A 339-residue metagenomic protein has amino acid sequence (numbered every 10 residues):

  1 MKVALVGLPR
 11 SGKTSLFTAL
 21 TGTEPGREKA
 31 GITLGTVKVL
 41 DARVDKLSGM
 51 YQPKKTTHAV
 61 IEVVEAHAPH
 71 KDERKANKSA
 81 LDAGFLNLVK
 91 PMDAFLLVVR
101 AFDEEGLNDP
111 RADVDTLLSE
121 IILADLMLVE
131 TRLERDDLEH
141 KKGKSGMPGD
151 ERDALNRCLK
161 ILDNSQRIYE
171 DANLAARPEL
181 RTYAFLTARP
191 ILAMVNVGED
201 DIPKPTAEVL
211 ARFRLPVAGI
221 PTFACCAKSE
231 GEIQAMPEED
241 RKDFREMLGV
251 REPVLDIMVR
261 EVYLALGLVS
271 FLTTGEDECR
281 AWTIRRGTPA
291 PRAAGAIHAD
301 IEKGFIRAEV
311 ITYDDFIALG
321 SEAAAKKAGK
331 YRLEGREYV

Functional and structural regions predicted by a protein language model:
M1-E104, D109-R111, L118, V129 (+1 more regions): Conserved G1/Walker A P-loop phosphate-binding module
K2-G7, S11-F17, T21, R135-V339: C-terminal-of-GTPase-core extension/linker across diverse P-loop GTPases
P69-K75, L117-E120, K142-G146, G249: Flexible beta-alpha connector loops of hexameric P-loop NTPases
D82, V114, S119, L126 (+2 more regions): Amphipathic alpha-helical coiled-coil segments with heptad-repeat character
V89, L126, E130-L133, R152 (+1 more regions): Hydrophobic faces of stable alpha-helices that mediate helix-helix packing
